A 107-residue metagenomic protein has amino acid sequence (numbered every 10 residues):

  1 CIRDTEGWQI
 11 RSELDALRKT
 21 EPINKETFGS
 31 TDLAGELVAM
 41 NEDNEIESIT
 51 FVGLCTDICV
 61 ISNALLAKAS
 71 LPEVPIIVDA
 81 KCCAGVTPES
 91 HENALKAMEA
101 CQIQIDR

Functional and structural regions predicted by a protein language model:
C1-R107: Active-site-adjacent betaalpha module
